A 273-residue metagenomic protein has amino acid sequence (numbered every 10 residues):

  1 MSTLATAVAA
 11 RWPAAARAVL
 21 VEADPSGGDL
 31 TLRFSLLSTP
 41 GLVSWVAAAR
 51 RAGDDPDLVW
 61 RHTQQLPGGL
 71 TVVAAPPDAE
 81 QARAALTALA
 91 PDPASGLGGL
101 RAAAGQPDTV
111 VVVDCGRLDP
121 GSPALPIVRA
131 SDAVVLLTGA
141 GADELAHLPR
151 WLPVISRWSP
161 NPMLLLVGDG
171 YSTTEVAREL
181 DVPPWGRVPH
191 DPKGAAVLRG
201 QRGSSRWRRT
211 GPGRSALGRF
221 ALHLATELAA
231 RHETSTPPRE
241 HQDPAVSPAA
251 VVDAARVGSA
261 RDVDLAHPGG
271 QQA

Functional and structural regions predicted by a protein language model:
M1-T6: Glycine-rich phosphate-binding P-loop
A7, R11: Active-site signature of alpha/beta-hydrolase-fold catalytic machinery across serine- and Asp/Cys-nucleophile hydrolases
W12-V72: Phosphate-binding loop that captures ATP/GTP phosphates
G27, S38-R51, R117, G141 (+2 more regions): Membrane interfacial helix motifs at helix-loop boundaries and amphipathic/re-entrant anchors
D57-W60, Q65-A75, T87-L100, V134: Flexible loop/N-cap segments at domain edges
Q81-A84: Glycine-rich, Arg-bearing micro-motifs that act as flexible, cationic patches
G98-L100, G105-R199: Conserved catalytic-core segment of NTP-binding enzymes
R157-A273: C-terminal lobe/tail of nucleotide-utilizing enzymes
